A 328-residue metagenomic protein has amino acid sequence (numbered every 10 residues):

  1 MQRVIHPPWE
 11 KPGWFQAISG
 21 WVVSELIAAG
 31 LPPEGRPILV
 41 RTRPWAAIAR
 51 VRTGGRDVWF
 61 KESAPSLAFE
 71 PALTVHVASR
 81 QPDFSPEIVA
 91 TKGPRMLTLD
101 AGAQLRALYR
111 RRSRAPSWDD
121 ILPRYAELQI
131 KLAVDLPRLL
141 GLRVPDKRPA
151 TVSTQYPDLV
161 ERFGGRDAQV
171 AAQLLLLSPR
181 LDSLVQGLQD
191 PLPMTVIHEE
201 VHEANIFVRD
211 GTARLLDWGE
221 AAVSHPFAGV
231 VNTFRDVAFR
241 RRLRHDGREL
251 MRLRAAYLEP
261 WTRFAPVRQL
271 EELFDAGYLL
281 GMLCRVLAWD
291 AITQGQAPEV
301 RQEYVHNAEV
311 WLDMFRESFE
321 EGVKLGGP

Functional and structural regions predicted by a protein language model:
M1-G35: Juxta-kinase regulatory segment immediately upstream of eukaryotic protein kinase catalytic domains
I38-G54, F60, I88, D182-V230 (+1 more regions): Active-site acidic catalytic loop and adjacent metal/ATP-binding pocket of ATP-dependent phosphoryl transfer enzymes
I38-P145: ATP-binding pocket architecture of kinase catalytic cores
G54-G55, L97-R114, I130-V134, P157-G165 (+2 more regions): A glycine-centered beta->alpha junction motif in the catalytic cores of kinase/phosphotransferase enzymes
R111-A172, L192-M194, A222-V223, V300-V310: A cross-family kinase active-site recognition segment
R143-V144, P266-L279: All-alpha amphipathic helical-bundle segments outside canonical DNA-binding/catalytic cores that form hydrophobic
F227-A265, Y278-E299: Active-site activation/catalytic loop segments of kinase-like enzymes and analogous catalytic loops in related
L270, L287-P328: Helical subdomain adjoining the active site within ATP-dependent kinase catalytic cores
